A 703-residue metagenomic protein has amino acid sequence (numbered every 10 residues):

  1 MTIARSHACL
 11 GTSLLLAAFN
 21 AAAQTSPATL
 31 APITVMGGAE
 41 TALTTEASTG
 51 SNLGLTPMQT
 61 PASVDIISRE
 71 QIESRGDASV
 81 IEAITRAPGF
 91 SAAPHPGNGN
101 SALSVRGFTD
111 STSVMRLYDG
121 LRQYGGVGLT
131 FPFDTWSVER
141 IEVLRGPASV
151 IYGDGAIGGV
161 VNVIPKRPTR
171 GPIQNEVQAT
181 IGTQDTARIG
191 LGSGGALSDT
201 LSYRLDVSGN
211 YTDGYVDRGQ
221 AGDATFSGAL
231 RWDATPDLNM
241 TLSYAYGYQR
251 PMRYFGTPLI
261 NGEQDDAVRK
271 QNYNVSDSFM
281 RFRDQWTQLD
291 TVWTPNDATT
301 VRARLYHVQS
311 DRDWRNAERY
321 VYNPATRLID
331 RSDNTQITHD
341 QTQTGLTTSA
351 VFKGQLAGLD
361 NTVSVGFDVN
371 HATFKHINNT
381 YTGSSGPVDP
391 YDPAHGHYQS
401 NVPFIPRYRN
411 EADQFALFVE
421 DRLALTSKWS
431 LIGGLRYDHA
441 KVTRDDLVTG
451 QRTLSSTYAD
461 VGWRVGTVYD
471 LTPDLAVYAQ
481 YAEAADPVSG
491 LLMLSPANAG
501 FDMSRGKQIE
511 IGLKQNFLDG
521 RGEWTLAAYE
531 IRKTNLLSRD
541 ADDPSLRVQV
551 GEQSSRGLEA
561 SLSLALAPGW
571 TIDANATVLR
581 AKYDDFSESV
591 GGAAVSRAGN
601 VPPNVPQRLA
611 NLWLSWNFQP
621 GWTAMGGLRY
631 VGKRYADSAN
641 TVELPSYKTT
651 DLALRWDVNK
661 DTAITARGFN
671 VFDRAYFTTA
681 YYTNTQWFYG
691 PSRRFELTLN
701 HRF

Functional and structural regions predicted by a protein language model:
L55, V80-A83, S101-S104, L129 (+2 more regions): N-terminal periplasmic accessory domains that precede and gate Gram-negative outer-membrane beta-barrel machines
I66-R69, A83-R86, A102-P147: Periplasmic plug
Q174, I181-Y211, V216-Y254, D277-T294: Transmembrane beta-barrel wall of Gram-negative outer-membrane proteins
D233-T235, Q341, D360-T362, D368-N370 (+5 more regions): Structural signature of Gram-negative outer-membrane beta-barrels, strongest in the C-terminal barrel of TonB-dependent
T287-S310, S332-D445: Face-selective signature of the C-terminal outer-membrane beta-barrel domain
D290-E318, D470, V477-Y478, M503-S587 (+1 more regions): Membrane-embedded beta-barrel scaffold of Gram-negative outer-membrane proteins
E530-R532, Q549-S638, F672, T698 (+1 more regions): Gram-negative outer-membrane beta-barrel transporters
Y630-D637, R655-F703: C-terminal beta-signal and adjacent terminal beta-strands/loops of Gram-negative outer-membrane beta-barrel proteins
